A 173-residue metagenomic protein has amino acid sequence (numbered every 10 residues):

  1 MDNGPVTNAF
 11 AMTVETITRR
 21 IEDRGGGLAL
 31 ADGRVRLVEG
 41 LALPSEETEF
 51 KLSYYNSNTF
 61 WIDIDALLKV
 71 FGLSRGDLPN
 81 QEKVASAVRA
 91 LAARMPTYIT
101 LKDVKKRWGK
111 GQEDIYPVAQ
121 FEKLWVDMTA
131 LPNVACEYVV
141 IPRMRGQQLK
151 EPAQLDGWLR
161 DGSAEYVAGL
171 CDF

Functional and structural regions predicted by a protein language model:
M1-F173: Catalytic core of tubulin tyrosine ligase-like
